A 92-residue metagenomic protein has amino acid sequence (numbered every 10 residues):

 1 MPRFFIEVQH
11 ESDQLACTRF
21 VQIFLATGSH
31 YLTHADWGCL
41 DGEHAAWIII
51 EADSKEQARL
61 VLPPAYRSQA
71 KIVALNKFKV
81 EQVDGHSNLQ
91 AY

Functional and structural regions predicted by a protein language model:
M1-Y92: Conserved, structured core segments of small domains
